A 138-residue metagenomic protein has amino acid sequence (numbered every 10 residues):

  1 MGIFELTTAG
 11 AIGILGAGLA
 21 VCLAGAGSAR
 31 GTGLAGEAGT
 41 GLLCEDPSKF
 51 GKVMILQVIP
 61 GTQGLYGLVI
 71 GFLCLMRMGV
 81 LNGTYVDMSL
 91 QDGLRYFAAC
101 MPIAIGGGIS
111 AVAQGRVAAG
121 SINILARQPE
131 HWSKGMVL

Functional and structural regions predicted by a protein language model:
M1-L138: Hydrophobic, small-residue-rich transmembrane alpha-helices and their short perimembrane loops in multi-pass membrane
